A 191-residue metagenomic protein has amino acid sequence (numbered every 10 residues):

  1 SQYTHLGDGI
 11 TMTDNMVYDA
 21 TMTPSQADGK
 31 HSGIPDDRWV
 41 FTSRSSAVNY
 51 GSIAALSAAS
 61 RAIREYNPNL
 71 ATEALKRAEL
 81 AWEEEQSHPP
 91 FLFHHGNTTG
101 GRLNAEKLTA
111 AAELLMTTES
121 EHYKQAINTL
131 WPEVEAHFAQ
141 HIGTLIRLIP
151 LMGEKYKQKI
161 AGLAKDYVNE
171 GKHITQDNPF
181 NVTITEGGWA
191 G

Functional and structural regions predicted by a protein language model:
S1-G191: Glycan-recognition and catalytic cores of secretory/periplasmic carbohydrate-active enzymes
